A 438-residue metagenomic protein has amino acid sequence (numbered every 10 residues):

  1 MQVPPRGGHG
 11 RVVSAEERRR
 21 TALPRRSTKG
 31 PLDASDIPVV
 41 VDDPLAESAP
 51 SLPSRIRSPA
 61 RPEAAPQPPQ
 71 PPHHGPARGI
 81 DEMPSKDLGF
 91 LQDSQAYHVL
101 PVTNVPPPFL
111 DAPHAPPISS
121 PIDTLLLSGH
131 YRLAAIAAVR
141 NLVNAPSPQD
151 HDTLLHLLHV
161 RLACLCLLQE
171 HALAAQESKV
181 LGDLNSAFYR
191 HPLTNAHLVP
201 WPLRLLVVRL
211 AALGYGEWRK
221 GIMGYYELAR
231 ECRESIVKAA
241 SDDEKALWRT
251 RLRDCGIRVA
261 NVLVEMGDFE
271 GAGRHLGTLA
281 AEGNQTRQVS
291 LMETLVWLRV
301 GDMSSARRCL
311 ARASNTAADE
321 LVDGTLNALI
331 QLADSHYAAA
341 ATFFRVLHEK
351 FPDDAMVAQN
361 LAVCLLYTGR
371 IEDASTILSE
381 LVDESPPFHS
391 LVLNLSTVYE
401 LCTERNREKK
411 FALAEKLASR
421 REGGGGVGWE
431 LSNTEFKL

Functional and structural regions predicted by a protein language model:
M1-H114: Intrinsically disordered, low-complexity acidic/proline-rich regions of large eukaryotic scaffold proteins
L88-L157, A175-P192: Internal amphipathic alpha-helical repeat/solenoid segments
V105-L110, N141-Q149, L181-S186, A229-E231 (+6 more regions): Solenoid-like repeat scaffolds
S120-T124, V160-L162, L167, V199-L210 (+6 more regions): "A position-specific structural signal for the A-helix of alpha-solenoid helical repeats
S128, L168, G214-Y215, M266 (+4 more regions): Structural motif corresponding to the intra-repeat A-B loop/turn of tetratricopeptide repeats
Y131-R132, H171, E217-W218, F269 (+4 more regions): TPR-repeat structural position
R307-L438: Structured C-terminal portions of repeat-based eukaryotic scaffold domains
